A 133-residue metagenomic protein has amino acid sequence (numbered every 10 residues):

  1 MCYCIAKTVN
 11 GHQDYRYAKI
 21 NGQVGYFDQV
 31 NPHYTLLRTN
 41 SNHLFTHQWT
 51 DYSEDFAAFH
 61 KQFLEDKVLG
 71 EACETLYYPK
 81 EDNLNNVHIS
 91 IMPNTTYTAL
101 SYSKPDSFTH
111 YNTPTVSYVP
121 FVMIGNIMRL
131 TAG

Functional and structural regions predicted by a protein language model:
M1-G11, M128-G133: Acyl activation and transfer enzymes in specialized metabolism, enriched for ANL adenylate-forming modules
T8, H12-R16, S41, G70: Amphipathic alpha-helical interaction segments
V9, Y26-D28, E81, F108-H110: A generic structural signal for short, solvent-exposed coil/turn residues that cap or connect secondary-structure
Y15-Q48: Small-residue-rich loop/turn and linker elements
Y17, P32-Y34, Q48-T50, I89 (+1 more regions): Generic preference for hydrophobic/aromatic residues in regular secondary structure cores
A18-Q23, E71-K80, Y102-D106: Intrinsically disordered, low-complexity boundary segments flanking structured domains
R38-Y97: Helical lid/core segments from catalytic subdomains that handle acyl or acyl-like groups
Y77, L84-M128: Flexible, Gly/Pro-enriched loop and linker segments at secondary-structure and domain junctions
